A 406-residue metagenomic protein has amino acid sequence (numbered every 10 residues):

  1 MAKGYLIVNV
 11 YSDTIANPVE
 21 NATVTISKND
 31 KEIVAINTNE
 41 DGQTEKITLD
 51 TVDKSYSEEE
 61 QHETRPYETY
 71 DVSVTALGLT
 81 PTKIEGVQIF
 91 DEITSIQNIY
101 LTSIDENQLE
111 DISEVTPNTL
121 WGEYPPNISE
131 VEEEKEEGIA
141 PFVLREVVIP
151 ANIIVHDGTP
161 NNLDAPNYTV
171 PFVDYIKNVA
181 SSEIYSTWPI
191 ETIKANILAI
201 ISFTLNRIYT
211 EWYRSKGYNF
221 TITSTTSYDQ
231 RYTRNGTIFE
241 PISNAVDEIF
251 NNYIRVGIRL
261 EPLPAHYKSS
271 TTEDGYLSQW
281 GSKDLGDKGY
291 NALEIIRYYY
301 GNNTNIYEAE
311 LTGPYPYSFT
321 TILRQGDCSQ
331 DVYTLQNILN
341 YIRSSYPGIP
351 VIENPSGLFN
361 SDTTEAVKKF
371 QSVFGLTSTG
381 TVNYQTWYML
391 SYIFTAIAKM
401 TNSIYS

Functional and structural regions predicted by a protein language model:
M1, N37-N39, E63-Y67, F90-E92: Surface-exposed coil/turn segments at beta-strand junctions on protein surfaces, enriched
A2-K3, I7-E20: Structural motif
A2-K3, S27, I47-L49, S57-E58 (+1 more regions): Clustered cysteine/histidine zinc-coordinating segments, centered on FYVE zinc fingers that bind PI3P and target
K3-Y5, Q43, I96: Intrinsic-disorder/low-complexity, polar/charged segments enriched in Ser/Thr/Lys/Arg/Asp/Glu/Gln
T14-I33, N37-E40, V332: Short, ordered, surface-exposed loop/turn motifs in non-cytosolic proteins
N21-T23, N37, I47-L49, S73-S406: Conserved, single-site charged/polar hotspot
K31-E58, G348: Short, acidic Ser/Thr/Gly-rich low-complexity loop/linker segments typical of extracellular and cell-surface proteins
K54-E85: A short, solvent-exposed loop/turn motif at the edges and junctions of modular extracellular/periplasmic domains
